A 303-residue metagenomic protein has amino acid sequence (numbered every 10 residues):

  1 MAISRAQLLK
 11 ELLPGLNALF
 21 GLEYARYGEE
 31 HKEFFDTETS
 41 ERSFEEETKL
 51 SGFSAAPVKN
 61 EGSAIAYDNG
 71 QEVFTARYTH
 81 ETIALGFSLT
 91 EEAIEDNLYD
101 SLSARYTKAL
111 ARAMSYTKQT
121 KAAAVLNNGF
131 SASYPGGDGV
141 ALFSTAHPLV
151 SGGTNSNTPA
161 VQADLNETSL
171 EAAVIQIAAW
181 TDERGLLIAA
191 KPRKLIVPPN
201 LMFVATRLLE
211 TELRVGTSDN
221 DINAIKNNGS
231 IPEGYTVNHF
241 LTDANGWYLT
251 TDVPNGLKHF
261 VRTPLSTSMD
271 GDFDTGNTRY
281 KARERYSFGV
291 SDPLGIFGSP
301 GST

Functional and structural regions predicted by a protein language model:
M1-Y27: N-terminal alpha-helical "arm" segments
A2-K10, A141-D182, A189-K194, N200-T303: Sequence/fold signature of self-assembling virion shell proteins
A25-I83: Assembly/oligomerization interface modules of large self-assembling protein complexes
E38-T39, T48, S54, T82 (+7 more regions): Solvent-exposed, flexible loop/coil residues
T75, E183-G185: A generic local secondary-structure boundary/capping motif
T75-S133, L195, Y280-A282: Long, contiguous amphipathic alpha-helices that act as assembly "spine/axial" helices in icosahedral shell and virion
T79, L187-A189: Solvent-exposed alpha-helices and their adjacent loops that cap or buttress functional pockets in soluble metabolic
K118-T154, T158: Glycine-rich, mobile lid/loop segments that gate access to catalytic sites or pores
